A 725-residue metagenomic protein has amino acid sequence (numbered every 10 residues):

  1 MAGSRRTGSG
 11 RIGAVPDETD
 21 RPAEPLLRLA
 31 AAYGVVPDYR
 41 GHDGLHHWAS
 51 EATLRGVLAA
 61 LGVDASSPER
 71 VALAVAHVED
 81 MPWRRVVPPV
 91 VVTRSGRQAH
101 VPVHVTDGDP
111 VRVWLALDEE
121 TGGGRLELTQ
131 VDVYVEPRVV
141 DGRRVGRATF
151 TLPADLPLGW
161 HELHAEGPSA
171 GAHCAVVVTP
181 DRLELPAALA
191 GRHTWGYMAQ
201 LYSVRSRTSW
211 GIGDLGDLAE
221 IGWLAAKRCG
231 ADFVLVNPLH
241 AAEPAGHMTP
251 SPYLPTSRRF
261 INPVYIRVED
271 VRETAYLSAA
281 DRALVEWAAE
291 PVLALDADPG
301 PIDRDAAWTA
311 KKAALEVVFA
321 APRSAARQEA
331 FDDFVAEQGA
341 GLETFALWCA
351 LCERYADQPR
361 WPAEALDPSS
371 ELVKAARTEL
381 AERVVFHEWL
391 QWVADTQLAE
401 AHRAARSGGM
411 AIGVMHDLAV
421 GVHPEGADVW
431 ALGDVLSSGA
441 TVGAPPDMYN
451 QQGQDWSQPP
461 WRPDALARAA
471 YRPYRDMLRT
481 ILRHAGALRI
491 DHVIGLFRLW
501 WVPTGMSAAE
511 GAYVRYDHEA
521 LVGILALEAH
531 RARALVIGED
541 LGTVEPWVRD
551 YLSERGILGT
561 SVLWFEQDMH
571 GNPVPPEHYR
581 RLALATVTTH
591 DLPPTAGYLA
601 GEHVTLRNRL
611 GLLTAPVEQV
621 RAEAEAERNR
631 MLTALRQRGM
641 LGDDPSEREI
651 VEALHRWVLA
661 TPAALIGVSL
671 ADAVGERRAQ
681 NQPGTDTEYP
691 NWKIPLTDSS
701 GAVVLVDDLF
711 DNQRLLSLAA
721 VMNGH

Functional and structural regions predicted by a protein language model:
M1-G10: Compositionally biased, low-complexity flexible segments
P16-D64: Basic helix-extension-helix modules of the SAP/HeH family
A30, A225-A226, A405, A529 (+1 more regions): A generic structural signal for well-ordered alpha-helical segments
V36, A231-D232, A411-G413, A487 (+2 more regions): Residue-level detector of anion-binding/catalytic polar loops
A60-Q130, Y134-A165, S169, A175-A431: Acidic/aromatic-lined carbohydrate-recognition and catalytic surfaces of CAZymes acting on diverse glycans
A245-T396, G421-G667, A671-D672, R677 (+2 more regions): Alpha-amylase-like alpha-glycosidases and glucanotransferases acting on alpha-linked glucans and related
G675-H725: Structured C-terminal cap/extension of enzyme domains
